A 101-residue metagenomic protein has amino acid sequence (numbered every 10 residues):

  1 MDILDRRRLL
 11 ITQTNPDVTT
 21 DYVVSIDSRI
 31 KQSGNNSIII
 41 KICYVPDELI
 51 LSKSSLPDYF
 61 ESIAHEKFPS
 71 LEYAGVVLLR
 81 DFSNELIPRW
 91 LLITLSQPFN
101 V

Functional and structural regions predicted by a protein language model:
M1-V101: N-terminal intrinsically disordered, cationic/polar leader segments that include organellar targeting peptides
